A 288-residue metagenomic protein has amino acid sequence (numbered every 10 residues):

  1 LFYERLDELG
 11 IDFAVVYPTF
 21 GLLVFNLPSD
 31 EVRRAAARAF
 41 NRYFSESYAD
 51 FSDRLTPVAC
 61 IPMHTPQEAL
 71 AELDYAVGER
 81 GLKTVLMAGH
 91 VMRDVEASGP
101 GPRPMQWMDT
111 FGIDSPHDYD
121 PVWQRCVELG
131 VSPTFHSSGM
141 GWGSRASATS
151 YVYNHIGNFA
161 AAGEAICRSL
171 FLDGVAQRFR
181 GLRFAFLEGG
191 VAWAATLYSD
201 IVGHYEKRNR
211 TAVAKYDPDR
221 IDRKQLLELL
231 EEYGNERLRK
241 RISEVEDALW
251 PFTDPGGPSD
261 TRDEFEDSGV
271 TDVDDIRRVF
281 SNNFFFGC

Functional and structural regions predicted by a protein language model:
L1-C288: Helix-coil boundary/capping segments in enzymes
